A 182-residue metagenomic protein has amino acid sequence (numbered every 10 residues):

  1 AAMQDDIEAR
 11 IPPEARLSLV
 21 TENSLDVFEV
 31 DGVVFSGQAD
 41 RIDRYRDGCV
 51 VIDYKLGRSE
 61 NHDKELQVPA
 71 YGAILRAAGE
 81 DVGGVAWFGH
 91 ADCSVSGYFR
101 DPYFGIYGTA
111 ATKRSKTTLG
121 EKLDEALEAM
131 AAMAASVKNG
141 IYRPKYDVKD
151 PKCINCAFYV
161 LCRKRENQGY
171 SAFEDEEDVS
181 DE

Functional and structural regions predicted by a protein language model:
A1-E182: RecB-family 4Fe-4S metal-dependent nuclease core
